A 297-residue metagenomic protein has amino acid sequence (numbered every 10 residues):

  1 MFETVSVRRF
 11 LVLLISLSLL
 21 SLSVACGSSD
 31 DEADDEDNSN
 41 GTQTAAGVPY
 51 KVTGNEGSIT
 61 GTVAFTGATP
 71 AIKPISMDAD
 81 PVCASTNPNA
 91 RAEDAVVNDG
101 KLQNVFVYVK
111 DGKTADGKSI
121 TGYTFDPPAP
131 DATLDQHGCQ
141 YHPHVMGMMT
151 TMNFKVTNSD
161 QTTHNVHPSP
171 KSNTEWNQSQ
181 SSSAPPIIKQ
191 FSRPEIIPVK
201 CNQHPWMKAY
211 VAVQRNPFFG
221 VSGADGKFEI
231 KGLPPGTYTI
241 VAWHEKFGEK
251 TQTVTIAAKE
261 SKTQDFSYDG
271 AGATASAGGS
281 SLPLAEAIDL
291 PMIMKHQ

Functional and structural regions predicted by a protein language model:
M1-R8: N-terminal secretory signal peptides that target proteins for export/translocation
E3, L17, G41-Q43: Intrinsically disordered/low-complexity terminal segments and short unstructured peptides
R8-L17: Sec-dependent N-terminal signal peptides
L22-A25: C-terminal motif of bacterial Sec signal peptides marking the signal peptidase cleavage site
G27-Q297: Extracytoplasmic copper-binding redox domains, predominantly the cupredoxin/blue-copper superfamily
